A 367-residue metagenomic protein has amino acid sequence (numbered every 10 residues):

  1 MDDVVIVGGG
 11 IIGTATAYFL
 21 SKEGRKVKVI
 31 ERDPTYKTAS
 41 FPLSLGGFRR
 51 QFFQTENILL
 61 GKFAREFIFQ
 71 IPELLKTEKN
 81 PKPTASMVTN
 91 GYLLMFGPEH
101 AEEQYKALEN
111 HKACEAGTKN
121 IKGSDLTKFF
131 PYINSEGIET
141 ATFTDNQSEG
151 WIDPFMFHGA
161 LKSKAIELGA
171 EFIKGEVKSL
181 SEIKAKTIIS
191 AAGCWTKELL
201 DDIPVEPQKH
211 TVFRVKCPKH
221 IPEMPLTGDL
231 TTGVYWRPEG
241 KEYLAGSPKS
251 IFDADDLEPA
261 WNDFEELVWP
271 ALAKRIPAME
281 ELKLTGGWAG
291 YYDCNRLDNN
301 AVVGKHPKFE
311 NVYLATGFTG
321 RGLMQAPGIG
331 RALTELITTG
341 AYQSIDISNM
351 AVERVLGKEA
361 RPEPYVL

Functional and structural regions predicted by a protein language model:
D2-K28: N-terminal Rossmann-like FAD-binding beta1-loop-alpha1 element of flavoenzymes
V5-V7, I183-G193, G330: Short hydrophobic core segments
K22-F41: Glycine-rich FAD pyrophosphate-binding loop
K37, K186-P225: Central helical "cap/lid" subdomain
L45-F129, G233-Y235, L272-A273: Dinucleotide-binding Rossmann-like beta1-alpha1 core, especially the glycine-rich loop that anchors the ADP
Q70, M95-L168, I173-K174, N295: Flavin (FAD/FMN) cofactor-binding and adjacent substrate-gating region of FAD-dependent oxidoreductase domains
C217-N311: Active-site lid/adjacent beta-loop-alpha segment flanking the redox-cofactor pocket in flavoenzymes
I276-L367: C-terminal catalytic lobe of FAD-dependent flavoproteins
